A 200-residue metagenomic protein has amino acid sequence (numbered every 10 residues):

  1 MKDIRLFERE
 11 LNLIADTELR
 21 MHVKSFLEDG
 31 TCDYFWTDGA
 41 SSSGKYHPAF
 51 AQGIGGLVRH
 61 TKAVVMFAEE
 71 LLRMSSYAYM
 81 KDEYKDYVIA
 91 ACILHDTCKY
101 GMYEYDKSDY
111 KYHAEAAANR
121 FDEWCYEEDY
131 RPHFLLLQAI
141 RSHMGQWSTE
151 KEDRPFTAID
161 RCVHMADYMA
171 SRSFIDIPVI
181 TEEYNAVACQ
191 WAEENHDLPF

Functional and structural regions predicted by a protein language model:
M1-Y105: Acidic/His-rich, divalent-metal-binding segments that scaffold phosphate/diphosphate chemistry
H60, H95, H113-A114, H143-M144: Histidine-centered active-site/metal-ligand motif
V64-A68, Y110-C125: An active-site-proximal "capping" alpha-helix that borders the catalytic cofactor pocket
A68, L72-S75, G101, F121 (+3 more regions): Short, well-ordered alpha-helical segments in soluble proteins
Y79, V88, E127-A186: Histidine/acidic-rich helix-loop-helix segments that form or flank divalent-metal centers in metalloenzyme catalytic
K107-Y112, F156: Short, conserved loop/turn and helix-capping segments at secondary-structure boundaries that abut family-defining
D197-F200: Short acidic DE-rich linear segments
